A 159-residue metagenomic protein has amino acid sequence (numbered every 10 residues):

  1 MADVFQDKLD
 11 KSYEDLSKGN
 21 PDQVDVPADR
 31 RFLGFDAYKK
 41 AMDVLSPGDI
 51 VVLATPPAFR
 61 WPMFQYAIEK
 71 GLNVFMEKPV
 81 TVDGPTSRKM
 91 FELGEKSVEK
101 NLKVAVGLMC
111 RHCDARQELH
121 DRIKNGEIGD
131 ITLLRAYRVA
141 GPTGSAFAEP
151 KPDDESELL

Functional and structural regions predicted by a protein language model:
M1, V51, P56-P57, I68: Mobile, glycine-rich extracellular loop/lid and propeptide segments that shape or gate substrate/ligand access
A2-R30: Glycine-rich phosphate-binding loop and adjoining beta1-alpha1-beta2 segment of Rossmann-like nucleotide-binding folds
F5-L9, A37, F59: Conserved short alpha-helix immediately C-terminal to the canonical SAM/SAH-binding motif I of Rossmann-like
K8-D15, D43-V44, W61-Y66, P85-S87 (+2 more regions): Short, solvent-exposed loop/turn and secondary-structure capping segments
G19-L53: A structured beta-alpha segment of the ubiquitous adenosine-cofactor-binding alpha/beta core
P27-D29, S46-V51, E69-N73, E99-K103 (+1 more regions): Loop/turn elements at helix/coil->beta-strand transitions in domains of secreted/extracellular proteins
P57, W61-H112: Beta-strand-loop-alpha-helix segment that lines the small-molecule cofactor/substrate pocket of alpha/beta enzymes
K100-A105, C110-L159: Predominantly a Rossmann-like dinucleotide-binding segment in NAD(P)-dependent oxidoreductases
